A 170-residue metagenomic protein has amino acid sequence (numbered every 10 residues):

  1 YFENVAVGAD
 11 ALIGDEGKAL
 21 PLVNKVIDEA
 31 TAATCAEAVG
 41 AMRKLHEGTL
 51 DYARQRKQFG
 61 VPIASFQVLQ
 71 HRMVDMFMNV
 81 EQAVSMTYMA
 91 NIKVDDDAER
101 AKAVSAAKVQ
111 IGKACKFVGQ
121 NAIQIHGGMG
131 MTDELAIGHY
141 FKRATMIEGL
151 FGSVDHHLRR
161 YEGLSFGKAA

Functional and structural regions predicted by a protein language model:
Y1-A6: Flexible, small-/acidic-enriched active-site or ligand-binding loops
A9, E16-K18, N24-A170: Alpha-helical interface subdomain recognition
